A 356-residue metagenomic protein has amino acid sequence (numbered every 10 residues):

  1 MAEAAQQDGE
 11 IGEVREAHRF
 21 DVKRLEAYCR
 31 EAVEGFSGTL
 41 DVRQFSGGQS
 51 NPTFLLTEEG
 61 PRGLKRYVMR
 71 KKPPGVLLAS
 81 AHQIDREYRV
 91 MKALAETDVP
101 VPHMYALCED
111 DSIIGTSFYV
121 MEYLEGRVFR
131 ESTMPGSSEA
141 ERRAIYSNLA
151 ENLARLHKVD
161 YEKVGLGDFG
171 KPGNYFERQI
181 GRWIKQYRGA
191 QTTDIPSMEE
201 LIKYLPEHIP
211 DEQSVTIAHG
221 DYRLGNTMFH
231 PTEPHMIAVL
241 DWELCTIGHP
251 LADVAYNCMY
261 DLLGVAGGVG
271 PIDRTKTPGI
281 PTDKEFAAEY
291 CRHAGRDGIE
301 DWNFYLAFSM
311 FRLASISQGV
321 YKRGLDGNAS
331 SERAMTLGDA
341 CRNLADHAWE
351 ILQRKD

Functional and structural regions predicted by a protein language model:
A2-F36: Juxta-kinase regulatory segment immediately upstream of eukaryotic protein kinase catalytic domains
T39-I217, H230-E233: ATP-binding pocket architecture of kinase catalytic cores
M104-L107, G225, E300: Conserved beta-strand->loop/alpha-helix structural units within folded catalytic cores of enzymes with alpha/beta
G170-K171, D297-S309: All-alpha amphipathic helical-bundle segments outside canonical DNA-binding/catalytic cores that form hydrophobic
I217-H219, L224: Catalytic-loop of the protein kinase fold
M228-Y256: Catalytic activation segment of kinase domains across protein kinase-like and atypical kinase folds
A252-A294, F308-D326: Active-site activation/catalytic loop segments of kinase-like enzymes and analogous catalytic loops in related
G298-I299, S315-D356: Helical subdomain adjoining the active site within ATP-dependent kinase catalytic cores
